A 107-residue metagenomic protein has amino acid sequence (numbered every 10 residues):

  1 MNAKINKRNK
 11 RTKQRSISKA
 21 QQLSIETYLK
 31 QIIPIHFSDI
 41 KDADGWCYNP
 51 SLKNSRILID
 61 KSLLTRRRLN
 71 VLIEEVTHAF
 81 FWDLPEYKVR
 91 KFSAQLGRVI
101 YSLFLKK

Functional and structural regions predicted by a protein language model:
M1-K13: Polybasic, lysine-enriched low-complexity intrinsically disordered terminal tails
R11-I17, L23-R66, A79-I100: Active-site scaffold of zinc-dependent metalloenzymes
N70-A79: Active-site recognition of the HExxH zinc-binding catalytic motif
I100-K107: Short, positively charged interaction helices/loops
